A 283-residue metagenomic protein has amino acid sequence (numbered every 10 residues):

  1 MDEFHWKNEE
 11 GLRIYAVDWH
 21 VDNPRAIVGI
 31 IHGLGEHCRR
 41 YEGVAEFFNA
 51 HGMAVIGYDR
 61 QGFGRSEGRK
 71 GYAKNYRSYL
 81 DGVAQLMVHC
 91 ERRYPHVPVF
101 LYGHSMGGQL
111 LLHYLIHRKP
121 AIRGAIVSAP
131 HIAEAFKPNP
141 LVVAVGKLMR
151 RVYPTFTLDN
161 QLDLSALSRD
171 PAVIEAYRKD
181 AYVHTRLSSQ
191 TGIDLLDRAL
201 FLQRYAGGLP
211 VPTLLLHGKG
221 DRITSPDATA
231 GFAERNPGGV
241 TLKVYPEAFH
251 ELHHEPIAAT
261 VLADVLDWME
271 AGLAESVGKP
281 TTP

Functional and structural regions predicted by a protein language model:
M1-V21: N-terminal cap/lid segment of alpha/beta-hydrolase-fold proteins
R25, H32-E36, K219: Active-site glycine-rich loops that stabilize anionic/oxyanionic intermediates across multiple enzyme folds
G35-C38, G64-Y94, V261: Catalytic nucleophile-loop/oxyanion-hole region of alpha/beta-hydrolase and closely related hydrolase-like folds
A45-R69: Conserved alpha/beta-hydrolase
H104-S188: Alpha/beta-hydrolase-fold enzymes
L209, L215-H217, D221: Short beta-strand/loop motif that positions the catalytic acidic residue of the alpha/beta-hydrolase fold
V211, S225-E234: Short alpha-helix in the alpha/beta-hydrolase fold that links the catalytic acid
G239-P283: Catalytic active-site module of serine/aspartate enzymes centered on a nucleophile-bearing elbow/loop
